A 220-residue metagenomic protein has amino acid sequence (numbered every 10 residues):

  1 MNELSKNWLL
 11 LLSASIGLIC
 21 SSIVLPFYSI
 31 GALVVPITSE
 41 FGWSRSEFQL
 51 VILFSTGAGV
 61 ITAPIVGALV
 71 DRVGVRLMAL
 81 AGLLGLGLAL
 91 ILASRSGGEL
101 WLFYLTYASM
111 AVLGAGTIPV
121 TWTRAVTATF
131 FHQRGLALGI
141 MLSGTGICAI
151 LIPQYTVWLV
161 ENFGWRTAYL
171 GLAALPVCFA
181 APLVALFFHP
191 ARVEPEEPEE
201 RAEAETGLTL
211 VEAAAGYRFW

Functional and structural regions predicted by a protein language model:
I19, A89, L100-T117: Hydrophobic core of transmembrane alpha-helices in multi-pass small-molecule transporters, especially MFS/SLC-type
Y28, T56-P64, A149-I150: Residue-level signature of mid-helix packing/kink "hotspots" within the transmembrane helices of 12-pass Major
I37, G114-F130, L138: Intracellular juxtamembrane helix-capping segments at the cytosolic ends of symmetry-related transmembrane helices
I61-V75: Helix-to-loop junctions at the C-terminal end of transmembrane segments in multipass secondary transporters
L84-G98: C-terminal ends and interior cores of transmembrane alpha-helices in multi-pass membrane transporters/permeases
M141-R192: Helix-loop-helix hairpin linking two adjacent transmembrane segments in secondary transporters
F188-L208: Flexible cytoplasmic inter-helical loops of multi-pass small-molecule transporters
